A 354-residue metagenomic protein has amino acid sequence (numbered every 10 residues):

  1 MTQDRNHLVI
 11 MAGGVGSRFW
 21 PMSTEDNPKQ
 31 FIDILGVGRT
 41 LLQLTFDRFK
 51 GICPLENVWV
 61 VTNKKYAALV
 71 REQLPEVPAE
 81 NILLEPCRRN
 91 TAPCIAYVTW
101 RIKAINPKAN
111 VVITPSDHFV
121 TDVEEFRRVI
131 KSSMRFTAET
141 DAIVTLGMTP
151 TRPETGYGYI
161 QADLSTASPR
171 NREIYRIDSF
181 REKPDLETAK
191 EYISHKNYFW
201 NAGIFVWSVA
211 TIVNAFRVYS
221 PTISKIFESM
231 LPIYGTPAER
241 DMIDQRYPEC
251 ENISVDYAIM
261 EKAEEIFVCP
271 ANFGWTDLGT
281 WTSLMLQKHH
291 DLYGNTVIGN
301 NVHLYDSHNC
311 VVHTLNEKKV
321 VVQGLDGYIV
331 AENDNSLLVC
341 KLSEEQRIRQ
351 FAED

Functional and structural regions predicted by a protein language model:
M1-I10, R18-E25, G36-P115, T121-K131: Conserved N-terminal catalytic core of the sugar/cofactor nucleotidyltransferase
T2-R5, V209-D354: Left-handed beta-helix
D4-N6, L55-E56, A79, N106-A109 (+8 more regions): Short coil/turn connectors at secondary-structure junctions
L42, V98, D117, I160 (+3 more regions): Residue-level signal for inorganic ion chemistry
R88-P93, R152-E154, L186-T188, W275-T276: A short acidic, often aromatic-flanked loop/helix-cap motif at beta-alpha or helix-coil junctions that lines enzyme
V123-R246, F267, E317, K341-L342: Conserved core of the sugar-phosphate nucleotidyltransferase
